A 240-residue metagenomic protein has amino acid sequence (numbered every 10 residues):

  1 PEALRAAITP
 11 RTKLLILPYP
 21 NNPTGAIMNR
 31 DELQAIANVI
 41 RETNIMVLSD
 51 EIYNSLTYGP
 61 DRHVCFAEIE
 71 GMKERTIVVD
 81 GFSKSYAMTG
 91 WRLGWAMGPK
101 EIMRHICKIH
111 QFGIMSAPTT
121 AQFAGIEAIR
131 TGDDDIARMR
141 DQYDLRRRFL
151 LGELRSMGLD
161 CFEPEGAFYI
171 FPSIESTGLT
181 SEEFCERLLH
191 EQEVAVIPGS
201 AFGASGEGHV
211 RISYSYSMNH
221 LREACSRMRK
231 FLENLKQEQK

Functional and structural regions predicted by a protein language model:
P1-K240: PLP-dependent class I/II
